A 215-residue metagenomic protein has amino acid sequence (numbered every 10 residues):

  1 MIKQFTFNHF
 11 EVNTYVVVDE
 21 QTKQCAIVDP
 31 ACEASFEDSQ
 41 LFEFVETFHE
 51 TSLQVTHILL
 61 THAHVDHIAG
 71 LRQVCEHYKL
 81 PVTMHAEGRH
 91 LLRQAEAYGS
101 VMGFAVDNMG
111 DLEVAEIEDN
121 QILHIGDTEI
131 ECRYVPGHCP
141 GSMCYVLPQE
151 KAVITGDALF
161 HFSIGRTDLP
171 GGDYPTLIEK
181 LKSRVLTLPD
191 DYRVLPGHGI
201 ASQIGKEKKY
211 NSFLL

Functional and structural regions predicted by a protein language model:
M1-E46, C144-G156: Conserved beta-strand hairpin/beta-sheet module of binuclear metal-dependent hydrolase folds, prominently
K3, L59, E131: Conserved Rossmann-like nucleotide-binding pocket used by diverse enzymes that bind dinucleotide cofactors
F5, V17, D119-I125: Short acidic-hydrophobic surface loop/beta-edge motif
F5-F7, E113-V114, Y134-P136: Short Gly/Pro-enriched turn/cap motifs at secondary-structure boundaries
V17, T61, V135: Conserved S/T- and glycine-rich ATP-binding loop of Class I adenylate-forming
K23, C32-S35, H49-T51, A97-Y98 (+1 more regions): Metallo-beta-lactamase
C32-H124, Y210-F213: Active-site HxH/HxHxD metal-binding segment of metal-dependent hydrolases
